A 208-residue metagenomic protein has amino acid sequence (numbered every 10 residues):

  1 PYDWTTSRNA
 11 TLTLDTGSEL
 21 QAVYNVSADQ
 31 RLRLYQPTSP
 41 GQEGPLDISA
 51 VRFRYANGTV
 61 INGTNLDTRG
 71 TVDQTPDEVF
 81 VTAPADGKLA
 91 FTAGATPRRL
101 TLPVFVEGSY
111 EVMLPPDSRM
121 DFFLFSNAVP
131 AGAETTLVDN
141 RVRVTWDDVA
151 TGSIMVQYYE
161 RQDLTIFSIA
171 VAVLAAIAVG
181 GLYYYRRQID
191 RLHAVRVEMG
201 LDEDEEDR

Functional and structural regions predicted by a protein language model:
P1-L114, A128-R208: Lumenal/extracellular ectodomains and adaptor appendage modules of the eukaryotic vesicle/secretory system
S118-F123: Short aromatic-acidic-glycine turn motif
